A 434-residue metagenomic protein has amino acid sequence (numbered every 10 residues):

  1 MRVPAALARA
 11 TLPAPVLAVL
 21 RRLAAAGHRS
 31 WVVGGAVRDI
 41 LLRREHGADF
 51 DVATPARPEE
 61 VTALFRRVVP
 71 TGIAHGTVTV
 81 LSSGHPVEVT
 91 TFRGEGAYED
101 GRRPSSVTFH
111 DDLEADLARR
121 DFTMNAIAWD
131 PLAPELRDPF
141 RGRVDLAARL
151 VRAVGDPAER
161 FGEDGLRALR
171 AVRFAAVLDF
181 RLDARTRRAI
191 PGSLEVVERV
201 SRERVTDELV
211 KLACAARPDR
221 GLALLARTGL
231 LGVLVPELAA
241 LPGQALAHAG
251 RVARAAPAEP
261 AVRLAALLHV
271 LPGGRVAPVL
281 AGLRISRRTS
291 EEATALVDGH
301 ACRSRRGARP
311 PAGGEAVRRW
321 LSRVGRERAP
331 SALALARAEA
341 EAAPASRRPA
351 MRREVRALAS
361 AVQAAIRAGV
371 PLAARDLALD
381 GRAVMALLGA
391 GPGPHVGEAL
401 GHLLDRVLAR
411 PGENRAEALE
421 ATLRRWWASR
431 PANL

Functional and structural regions predicted by a protein language model:
M1-L434: Catalytic cores of the polymerase beta-like nucleotidyltransferase superfamily and closely associated nucleotide
